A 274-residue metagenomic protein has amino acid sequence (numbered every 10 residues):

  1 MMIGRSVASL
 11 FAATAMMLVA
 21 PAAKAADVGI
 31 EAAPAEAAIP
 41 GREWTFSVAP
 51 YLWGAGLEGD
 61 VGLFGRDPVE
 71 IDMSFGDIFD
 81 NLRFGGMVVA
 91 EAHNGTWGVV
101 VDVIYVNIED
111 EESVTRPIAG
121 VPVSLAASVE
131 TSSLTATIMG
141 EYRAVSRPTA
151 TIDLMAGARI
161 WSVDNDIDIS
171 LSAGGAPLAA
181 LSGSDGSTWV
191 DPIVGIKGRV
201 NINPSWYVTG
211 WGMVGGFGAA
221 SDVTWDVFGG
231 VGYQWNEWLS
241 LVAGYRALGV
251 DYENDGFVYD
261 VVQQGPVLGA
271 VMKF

Functional and structural regions predicted by a protein language model:
A20-A22: N-terminal signal peptide c-region/cleavage motif recognized by signal peptidases
K24-D102, G269, K273: Short glycine/proline- and aromatic-enriched beta-strand/turn motifs that initiate or cap beta-hairpins
V48-P50, V88-N94, I138-Y142, A156-A158 (+4 more regions): Residues on the lipid-exposed face of transmembrane beta-strands in outer-membrane beta-barrel proteins
Y51-W53, H93, I104-V106, R143 (+4 more regions): Outer-membrane beta-barrel pore domains and translocons
L57-R83, V103-T135, W161-W189, F217-A219 (+1 more regions): Extracellular/periplasm-exposed beta-strand and loop segments of Gram-negative cell-envelope proteins, dominated by
D80, P148, V214-W225: Solvent-exposed loop/turn segments connecting transmembrane beta-strands in outer-membrane beta-barrel proteins
T96-V99, P148-A150, P204-V208, W238-L241: Repeated loop/turn-to-beta-strand initiation elements of outer-membrane beta-barrel proteins
D226-F274: Predominantly the C-terminal beta-signal and adjacent terminal strand-loop region of outer-membrane beta-barrel
